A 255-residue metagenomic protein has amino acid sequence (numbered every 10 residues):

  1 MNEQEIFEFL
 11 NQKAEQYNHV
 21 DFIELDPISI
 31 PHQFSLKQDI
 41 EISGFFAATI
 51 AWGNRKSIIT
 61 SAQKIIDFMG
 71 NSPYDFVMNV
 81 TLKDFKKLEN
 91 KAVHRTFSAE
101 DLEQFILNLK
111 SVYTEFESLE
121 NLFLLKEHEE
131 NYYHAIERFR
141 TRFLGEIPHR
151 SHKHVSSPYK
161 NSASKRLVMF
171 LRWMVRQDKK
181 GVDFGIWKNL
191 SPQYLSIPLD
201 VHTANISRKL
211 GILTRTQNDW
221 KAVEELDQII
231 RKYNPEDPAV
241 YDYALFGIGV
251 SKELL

Functional and structural regions predicted by a protein language model:
M1-L255: HhH-family (HhH-GPD) DNA N-glycosylase catalytic core used in base-excision repair
